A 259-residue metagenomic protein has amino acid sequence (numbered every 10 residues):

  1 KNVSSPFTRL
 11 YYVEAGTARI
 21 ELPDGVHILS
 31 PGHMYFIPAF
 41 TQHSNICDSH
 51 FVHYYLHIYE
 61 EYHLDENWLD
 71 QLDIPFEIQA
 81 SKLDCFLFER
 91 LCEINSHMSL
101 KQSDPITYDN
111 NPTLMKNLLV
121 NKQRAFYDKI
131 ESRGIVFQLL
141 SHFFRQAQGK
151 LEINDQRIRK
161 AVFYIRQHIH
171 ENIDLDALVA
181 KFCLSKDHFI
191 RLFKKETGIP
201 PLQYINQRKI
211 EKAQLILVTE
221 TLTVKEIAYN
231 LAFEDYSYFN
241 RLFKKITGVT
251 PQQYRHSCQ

Functional and structural regions predicted by a protein language model:
K1, T17, A39, C92-Q102 (+5 more regions): A general structural signal marking secondary-structure boundaries and capping sites
K1-L83: N-terminal regulatory/effector-sensing and dimerization cores that precede helix-turn-helix DNA-binding domains
E21, D65-N67, L87, L192 (+2 more regions): Residues that scaffold the ATP/ADP-binding catalytic core of kinase and kinase-like folds
S30, E152-I165: C-terminal/domain-terminus segments
S81-Q156: An amphipathic alpha-helical interaction segment
R159-V179, L184, R191-N240, H256-Q259: Terminal helix-turn-helix DNA-binding modules in bacterial transcription factors
